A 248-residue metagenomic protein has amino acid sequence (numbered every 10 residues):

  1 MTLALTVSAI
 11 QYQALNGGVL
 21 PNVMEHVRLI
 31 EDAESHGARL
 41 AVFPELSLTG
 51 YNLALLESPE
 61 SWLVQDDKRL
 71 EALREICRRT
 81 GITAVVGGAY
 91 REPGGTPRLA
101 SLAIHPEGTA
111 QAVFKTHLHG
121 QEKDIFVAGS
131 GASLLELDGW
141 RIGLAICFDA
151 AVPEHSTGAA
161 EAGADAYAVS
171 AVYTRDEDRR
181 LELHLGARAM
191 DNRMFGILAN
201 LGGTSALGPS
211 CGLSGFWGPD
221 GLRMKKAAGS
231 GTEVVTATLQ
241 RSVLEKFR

Functional and structural regions predicted by a protein language model:
T2-A9: Extreme N-terminal starter segment of soluble prokaryotic enzymes
V19, M24, R28-P106, R175-A187 (+1 more regions): Cys-nucleophile CN-hydrolase/nitrilase-fold catalytic domain and related Cys-dependent amidase chemistry that acts on
R39-L40, I142, A166: Structural motif
R69-T83, A151-E233: CN hydrolase (nitrilase-like) catalytic-core segments centered on the catalytic cysteine and neighboring Lys/Glu
V86-G88, A100-A103, S133, L198 (+2 more regions): Short beta-strand scaffold segments in enzyme catalytic cores
E92-A162, T174-L183, Q240, K246-R248: Active-site catalytic loop in hydrolytic enzyme cores
A100, A110-K115, V169, K225-A228 (+1 more regions): Residue-level detector of high-confidence beta-strand sites
